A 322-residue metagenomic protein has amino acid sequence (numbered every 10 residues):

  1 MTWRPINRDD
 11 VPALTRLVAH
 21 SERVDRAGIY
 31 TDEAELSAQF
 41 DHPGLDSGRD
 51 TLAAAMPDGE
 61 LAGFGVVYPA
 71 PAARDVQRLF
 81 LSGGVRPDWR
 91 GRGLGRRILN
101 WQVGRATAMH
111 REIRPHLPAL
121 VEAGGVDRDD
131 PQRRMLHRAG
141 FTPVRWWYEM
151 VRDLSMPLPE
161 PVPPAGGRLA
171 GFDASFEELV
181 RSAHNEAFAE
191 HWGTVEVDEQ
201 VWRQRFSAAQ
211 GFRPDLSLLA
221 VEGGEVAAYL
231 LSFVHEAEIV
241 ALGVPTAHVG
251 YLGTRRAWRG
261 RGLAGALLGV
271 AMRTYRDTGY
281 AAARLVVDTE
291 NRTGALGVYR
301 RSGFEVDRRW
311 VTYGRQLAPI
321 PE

Functional and structural regions predicted by a protein language model:
M1-Q39, P161-V197, V201, V226: Short amphipathic alpha-helix that is part of the acyltransferase structural core
D25-L45, G65-A73, W192-L252: A conserved beta-strand-loop-helix scaffold within acyl/acetyltransferase catalytic domains
G48, D58-G63, V144, E225-A228: Glycine-rich acetyl-CoA-binding "A-motif" of GNAT/NAT acetyltransferases
A55, F80-L94, Y251-R259, T289: A short, internal acetyl-CoA/4′-phosphopantetheine-binding micro-motif in the GNAT/acyltransferase core
P69-A165, V311-R315: Acyl-donor-binding surface of acyltransferase catalytic domains
L81, A123, V249, A283-V287: Conserved hydrophobic beta-strand within the GNAT/NAT acetyltransferase core sheet that lines the active-site cleft
G91-A108, Y251-T254, G260-D277, A282 (+1 more regions): Conserved acetyl-CoA-binding loop-helix of GNAT-fold acetyltransferases
Y148-R168, A281-L296, S302-E322: C-terminal "cap" of GNAT-fold acetyltransferases
